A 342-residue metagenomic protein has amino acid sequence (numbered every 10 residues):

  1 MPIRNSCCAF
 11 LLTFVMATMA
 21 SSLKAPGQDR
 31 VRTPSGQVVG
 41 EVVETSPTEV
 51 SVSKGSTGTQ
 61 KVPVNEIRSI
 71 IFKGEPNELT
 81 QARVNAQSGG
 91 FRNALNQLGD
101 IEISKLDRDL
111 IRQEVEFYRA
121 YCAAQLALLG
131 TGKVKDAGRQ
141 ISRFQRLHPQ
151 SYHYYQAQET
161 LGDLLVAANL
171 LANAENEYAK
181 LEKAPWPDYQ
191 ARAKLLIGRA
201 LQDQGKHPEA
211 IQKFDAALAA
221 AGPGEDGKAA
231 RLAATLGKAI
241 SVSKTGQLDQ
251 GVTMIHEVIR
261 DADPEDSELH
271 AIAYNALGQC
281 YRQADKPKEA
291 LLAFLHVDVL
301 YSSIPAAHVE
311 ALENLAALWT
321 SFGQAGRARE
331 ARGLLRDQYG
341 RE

Functional and structural regions predicted by a protein language model:
L23-H148, Y152-D163, A167, I259-S267 (+1 more regions): Compositionally biased alpha-helical segments
F72, E102-D109, S142-Q150, A179-P187 (+4 more regions): Solenoid-like repeat scaffolds
P76, E114, Q156, R192 (+3 more regions): Residue register of alpha-helical TPR repeats
T80, Y118, C122, T160 (+4 more regions): "A position-specific structural signal for the A-helix of alpha-solenoid helical repeats
L292-V299, L312-E342: TPR/TPR-like (Sel1-like) alpha-helical repeat modules
